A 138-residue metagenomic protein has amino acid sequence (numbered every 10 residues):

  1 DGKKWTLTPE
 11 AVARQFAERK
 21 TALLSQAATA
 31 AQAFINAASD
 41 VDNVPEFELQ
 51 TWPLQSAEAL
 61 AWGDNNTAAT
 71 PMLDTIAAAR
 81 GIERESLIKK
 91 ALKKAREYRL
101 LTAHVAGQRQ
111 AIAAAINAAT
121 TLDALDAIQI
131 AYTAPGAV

Functional and structural regions predicted by a protein language model:
D1-V138: A preference for well-ordered globular domain cores that mediate specific macromolecular interactions or catalysis
